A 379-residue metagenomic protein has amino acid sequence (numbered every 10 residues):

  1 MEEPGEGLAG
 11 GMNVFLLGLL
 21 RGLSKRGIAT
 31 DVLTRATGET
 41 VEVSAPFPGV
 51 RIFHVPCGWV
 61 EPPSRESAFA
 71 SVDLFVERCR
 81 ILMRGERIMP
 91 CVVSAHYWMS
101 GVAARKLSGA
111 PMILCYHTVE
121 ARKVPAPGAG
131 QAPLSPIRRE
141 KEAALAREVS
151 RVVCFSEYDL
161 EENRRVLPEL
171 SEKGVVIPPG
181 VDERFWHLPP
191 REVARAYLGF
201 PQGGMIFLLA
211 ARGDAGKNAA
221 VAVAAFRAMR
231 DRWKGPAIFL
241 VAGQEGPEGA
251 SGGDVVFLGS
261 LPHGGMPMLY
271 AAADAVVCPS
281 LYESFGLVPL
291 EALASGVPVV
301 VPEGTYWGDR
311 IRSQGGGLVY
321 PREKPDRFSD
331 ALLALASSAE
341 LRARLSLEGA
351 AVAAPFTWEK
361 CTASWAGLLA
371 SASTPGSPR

Functional and structural regions predicted by a protein language model:
M1-V50: N-terminal subdomain of nucleotide-sugar transferases
Y158, G180: Carbohydrate-associated surface elements
H187-F200: A short helix/loop element that forms part of the nucleotide-sugar donor recognition site in Leloir-type
P201-K217, V223-R227: Conserved donor-binding/catalytic core segment of Leloir-type glycosyltransferases
S260-L261, M268-A273: Short alpha-helical donor nucleotide-sugar binding micro-motif in glycosyltransferases
L281: Aromatic "clamp/platform" in nucleotide-sugar-dependent glycosyltransferases that forms part of the donor/acceptor
P298-P302: Short hydrophobic beta-strand element within catalytic cores of glycosyltransferases and related nucleotide-activated
L318-P325, A334-A339: Conserved acidic donor-binding segment of nucleotide-sugar-dependent glycosyltransferases
